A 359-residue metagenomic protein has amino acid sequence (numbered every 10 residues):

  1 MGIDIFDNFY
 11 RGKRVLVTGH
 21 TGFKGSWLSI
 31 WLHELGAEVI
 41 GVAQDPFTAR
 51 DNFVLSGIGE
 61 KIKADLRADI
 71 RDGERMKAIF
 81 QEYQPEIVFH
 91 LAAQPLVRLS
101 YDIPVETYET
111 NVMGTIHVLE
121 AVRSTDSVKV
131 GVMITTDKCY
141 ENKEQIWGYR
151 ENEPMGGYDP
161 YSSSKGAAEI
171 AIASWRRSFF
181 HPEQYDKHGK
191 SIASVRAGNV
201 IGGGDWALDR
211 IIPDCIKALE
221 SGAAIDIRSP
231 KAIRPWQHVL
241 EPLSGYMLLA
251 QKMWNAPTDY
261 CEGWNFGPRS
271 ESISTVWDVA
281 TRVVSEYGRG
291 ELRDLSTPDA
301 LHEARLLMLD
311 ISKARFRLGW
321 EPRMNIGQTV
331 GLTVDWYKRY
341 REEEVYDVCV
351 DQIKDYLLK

Functional and structural regions predicted by a protein language model:
M1-A197, Y340, Y356-L357: N-terminal Rossmann-like NAD(P)+-binding domain of SDR-like oxidoreductases, especially those catalyzing
T18, I70, E109-V112, Y161 (+7 more regions): Short, solvent-exposed loop/helix junctions and linker helices that flank or host conserved functional motifs
E34-E38, A68, N199, L219-K359: C-terminal substrate-binding subdomain of Rossmann-fold SDR/epimerase-dehydratase oxidoreductases
D51-V54, K143-I146, D205-D209, V239-L240 (+2 more regions): Short aromatic-enriched loop/helix-cap "lid" or pocket-rim segments at secondary-structure transitions that line
G59-E60, N152-P154, S178-I192, C215-I227 (+2 more regions): A short C-terminal helix-loop "cap" of Rossmann-like NAD(P)-dependent dehydrogenase/epimerase domains
G73-E74, E86, R98, V105 (+7 more regions): Residues in well-ordered alpha-helical elements
T115, L208-P213, Y246: Amphipathic alpha-helical segments in well-structured domains
I172-W175, C215, A314: Structural element of the ATP-grasp superfamily
